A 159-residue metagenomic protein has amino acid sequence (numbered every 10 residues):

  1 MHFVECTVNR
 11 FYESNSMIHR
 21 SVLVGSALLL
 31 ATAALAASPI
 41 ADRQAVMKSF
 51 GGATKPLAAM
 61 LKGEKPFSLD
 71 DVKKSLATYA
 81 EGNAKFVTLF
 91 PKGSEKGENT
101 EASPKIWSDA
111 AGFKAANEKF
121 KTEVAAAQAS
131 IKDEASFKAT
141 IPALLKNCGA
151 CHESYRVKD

Functional and structural regions predicted by a protein language model:
F3, F11-Y12: Aromatic (phenylalanine/tyrosine) cluster motif
Y12-V24: Bacterial N-terminal signal peptides that target proteins for export
L30-A37: Sec/Tat signal peptide C-region and signal peptidase I cleavage site
A37-P142: Extracytoplasmic c-type cytochrome modules immediately beyond a signal peptide or single-pass transmembrane anchor
L144-Y155: The canonical Cys-X-X-Cys-His
D159: Short Cys/His-rich "knuckle" micro-motifs
